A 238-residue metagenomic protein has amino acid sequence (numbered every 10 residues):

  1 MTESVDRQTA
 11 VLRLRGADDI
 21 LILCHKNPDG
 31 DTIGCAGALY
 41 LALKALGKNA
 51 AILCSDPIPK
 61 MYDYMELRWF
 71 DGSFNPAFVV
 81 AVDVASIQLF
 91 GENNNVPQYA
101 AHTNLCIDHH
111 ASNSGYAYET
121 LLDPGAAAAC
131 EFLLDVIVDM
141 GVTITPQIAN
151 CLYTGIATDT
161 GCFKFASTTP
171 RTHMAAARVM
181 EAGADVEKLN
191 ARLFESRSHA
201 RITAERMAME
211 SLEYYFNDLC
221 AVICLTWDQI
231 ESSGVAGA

Functional and structural regions predicted by a protein language model:
T2-M61, W69-A77, T158-A238: Hydrophobic helix-and-loop "lid/oligomerization" segment in the mid-to-C-terminal part of catalytic domains
L14, G72-S73, V96-Y99, N113-S114 (+3 more regions): Solvent-exposed alpha-helices and their adjacent loops that cap or buttress functional pockets in soluble metabolic
L39-Y40, V96-Y99, L122-D123, M174: Glycine-rich, phosphate-binding/catalytic loops in enzymes
I52, N104-C106, T120-L121, C220-V222: Conserved beta-strand scaffold positions in the cores of enzyme catalytic domains, especially in NTP/NDP-utilizing
L53-S55, V82, I107-H109, P124 (+1 more regions): Generic beta-sheet signal
D63-E119: Active-site cofactor/cluster-binding pocket
H110-A175: Short alpha-helices
